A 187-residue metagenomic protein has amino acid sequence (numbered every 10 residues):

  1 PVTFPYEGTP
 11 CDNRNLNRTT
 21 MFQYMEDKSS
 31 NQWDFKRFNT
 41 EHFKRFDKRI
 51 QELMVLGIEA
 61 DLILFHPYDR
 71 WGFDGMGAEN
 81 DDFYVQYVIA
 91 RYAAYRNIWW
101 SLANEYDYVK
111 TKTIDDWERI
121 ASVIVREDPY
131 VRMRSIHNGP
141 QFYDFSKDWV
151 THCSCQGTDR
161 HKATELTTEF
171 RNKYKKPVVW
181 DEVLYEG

Functional and structural regions predicted by a protein language model:
P1-A163: Active-site mouth of glycoside hydrolases
S146-G187: Glycan-recognition surfaces
